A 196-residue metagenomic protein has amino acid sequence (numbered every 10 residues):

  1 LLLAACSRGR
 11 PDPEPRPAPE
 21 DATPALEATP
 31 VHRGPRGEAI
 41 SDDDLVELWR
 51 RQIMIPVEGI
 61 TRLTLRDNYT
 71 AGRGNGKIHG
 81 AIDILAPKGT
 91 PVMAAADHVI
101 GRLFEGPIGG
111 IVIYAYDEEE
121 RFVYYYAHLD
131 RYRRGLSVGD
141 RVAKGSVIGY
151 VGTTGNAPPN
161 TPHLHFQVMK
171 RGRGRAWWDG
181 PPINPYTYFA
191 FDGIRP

Functional and structural regions predicted by a protein language model:
L1-A4: Sec-dependent bacterial lipoprotein signal peptides
C6-R10: Bacterial signal peptide processing site
D12-I111, K144, T153, P182-P196: Surface-exposed, glycine-biased beta-strand/turn segments
R51-I53, F122, R134-A143, H165-P196: Acidic, glycine-rich catalytic/binding loops that coordinate metals and/or anionic ligands
L85, Y116-E118, M169-R171: A generic structural motif
A95-V138, T161-H165: Zn2+-dependent peptidoglycan hydrolase active-site motif and core
V112, V151-L164, R171-R173: Active-site loop architecture of trypsin-fold serine endopeptidases
R133-N160: Beta-rich strand-turn-strand
